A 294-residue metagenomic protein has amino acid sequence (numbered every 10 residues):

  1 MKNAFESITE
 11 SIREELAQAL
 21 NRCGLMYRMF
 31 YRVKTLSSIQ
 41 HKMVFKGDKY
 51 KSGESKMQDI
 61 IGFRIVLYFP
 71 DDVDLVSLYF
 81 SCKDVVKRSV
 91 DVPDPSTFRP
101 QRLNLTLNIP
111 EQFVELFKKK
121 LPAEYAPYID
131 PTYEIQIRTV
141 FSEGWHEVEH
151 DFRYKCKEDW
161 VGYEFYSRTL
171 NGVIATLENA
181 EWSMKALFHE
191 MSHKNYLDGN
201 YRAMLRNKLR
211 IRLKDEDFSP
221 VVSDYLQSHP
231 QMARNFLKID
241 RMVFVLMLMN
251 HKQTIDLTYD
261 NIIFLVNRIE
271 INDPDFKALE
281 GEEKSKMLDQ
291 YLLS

Functional and structural regions predicted by a protein language model:
M1-I12, K46-G53, P70-F80: Short N-terminal helix-initiation segments at or just after the protein's N-terminus
M1-L16, L103, L107-F113: Short, charge-rich amphipathic segments
K2-E10, I129-E282, Q290-L293: An acidic, glycine-/histidine-flanked metal-binding catalytic module
A4-G47, T258-D260: Surface-exposed, low-hydrophobicity interaction/linker segments
N21-C23, M57, T97, P127: A generic structural signal for short, solvent-exposed coil/turn residues that cap or connect secondary-structure
R28-V73: Polyanion/phosphate-binding surface patch
V66-A186: Long beta-strand-rich cores associated with HINT superfamily self-processing modules
S285: Histidine-centered, transition-metal-coordinating active-site segments
